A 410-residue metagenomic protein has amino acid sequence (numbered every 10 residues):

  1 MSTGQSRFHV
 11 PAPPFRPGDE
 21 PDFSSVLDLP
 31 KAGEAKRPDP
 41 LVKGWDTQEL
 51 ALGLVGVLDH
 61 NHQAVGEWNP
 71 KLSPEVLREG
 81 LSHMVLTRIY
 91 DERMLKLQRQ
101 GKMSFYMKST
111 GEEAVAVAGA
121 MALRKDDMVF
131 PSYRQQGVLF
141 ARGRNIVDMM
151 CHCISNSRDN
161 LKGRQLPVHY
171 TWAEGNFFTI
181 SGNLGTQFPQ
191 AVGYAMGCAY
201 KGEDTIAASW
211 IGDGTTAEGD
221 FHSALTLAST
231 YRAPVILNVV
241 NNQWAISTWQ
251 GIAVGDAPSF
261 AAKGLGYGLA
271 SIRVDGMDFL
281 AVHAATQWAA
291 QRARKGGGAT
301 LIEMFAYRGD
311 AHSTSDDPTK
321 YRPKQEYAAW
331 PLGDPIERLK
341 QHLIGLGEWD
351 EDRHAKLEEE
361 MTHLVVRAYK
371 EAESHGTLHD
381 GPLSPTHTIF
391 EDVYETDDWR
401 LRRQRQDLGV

Functional and structural regions predicted by a protein language model:
M1-V115, D310, D317-V410: Conserved acidic/glycine
D46-Q48, G119-A122, A228, Q291-R294: A general structural signal for short secondary-structure junctions and capping/turn motifs
V55, V168, T300: A broad, low-specificity signal marking well-ordered, structured residues that form hydrophobic/aromatic
Q63-A64, Q136, N242-A245: A short, flexible beta-alpha/helix-coil linker loop
I89-E92, K96-A233, W249-D256, A261-A262 (+1 more regions): Cofactor-binding active-site loop characterized by glycine-rich and histidine/acidic residues
N176-S374: Glycine-rich ThDP/TPP pyrophosphate-binding loop and its adjacent helix/strand module within ThDP-dependent enzymes
